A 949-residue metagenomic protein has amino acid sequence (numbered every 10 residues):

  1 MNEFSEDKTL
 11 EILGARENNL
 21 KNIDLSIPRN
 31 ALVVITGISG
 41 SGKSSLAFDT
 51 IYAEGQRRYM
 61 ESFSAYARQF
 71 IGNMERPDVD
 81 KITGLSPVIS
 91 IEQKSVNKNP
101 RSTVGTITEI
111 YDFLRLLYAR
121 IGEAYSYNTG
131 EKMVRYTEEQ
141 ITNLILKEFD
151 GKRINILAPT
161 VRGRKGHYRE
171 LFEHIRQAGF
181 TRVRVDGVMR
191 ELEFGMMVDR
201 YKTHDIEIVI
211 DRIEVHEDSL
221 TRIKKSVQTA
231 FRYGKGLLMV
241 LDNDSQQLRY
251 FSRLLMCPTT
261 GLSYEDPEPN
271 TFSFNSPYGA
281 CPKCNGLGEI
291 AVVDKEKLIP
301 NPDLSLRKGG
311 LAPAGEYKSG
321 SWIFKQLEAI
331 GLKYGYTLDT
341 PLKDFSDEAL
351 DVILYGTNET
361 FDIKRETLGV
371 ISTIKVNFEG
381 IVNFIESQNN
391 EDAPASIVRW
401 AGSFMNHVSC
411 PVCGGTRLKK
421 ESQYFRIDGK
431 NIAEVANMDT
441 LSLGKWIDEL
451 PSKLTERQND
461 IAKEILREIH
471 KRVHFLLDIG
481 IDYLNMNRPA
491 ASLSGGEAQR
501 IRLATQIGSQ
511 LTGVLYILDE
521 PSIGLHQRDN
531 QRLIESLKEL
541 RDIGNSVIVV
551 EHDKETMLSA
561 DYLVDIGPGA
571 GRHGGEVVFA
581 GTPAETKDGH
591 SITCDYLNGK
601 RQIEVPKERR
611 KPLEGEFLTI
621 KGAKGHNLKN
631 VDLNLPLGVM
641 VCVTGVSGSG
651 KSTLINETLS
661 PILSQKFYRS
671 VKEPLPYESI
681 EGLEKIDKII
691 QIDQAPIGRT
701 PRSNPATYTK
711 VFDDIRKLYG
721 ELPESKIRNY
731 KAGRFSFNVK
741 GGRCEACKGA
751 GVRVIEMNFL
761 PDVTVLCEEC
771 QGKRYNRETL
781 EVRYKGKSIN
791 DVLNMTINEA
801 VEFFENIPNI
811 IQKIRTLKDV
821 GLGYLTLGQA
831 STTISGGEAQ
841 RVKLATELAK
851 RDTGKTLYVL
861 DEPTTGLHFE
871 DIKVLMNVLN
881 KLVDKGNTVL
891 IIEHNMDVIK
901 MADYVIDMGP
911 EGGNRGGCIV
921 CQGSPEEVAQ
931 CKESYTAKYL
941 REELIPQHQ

Functional and structural regions predicted by a protein language model:
M1-Q949: Conserved phosphate-binding elements of NTP-dependent enzyme cores
